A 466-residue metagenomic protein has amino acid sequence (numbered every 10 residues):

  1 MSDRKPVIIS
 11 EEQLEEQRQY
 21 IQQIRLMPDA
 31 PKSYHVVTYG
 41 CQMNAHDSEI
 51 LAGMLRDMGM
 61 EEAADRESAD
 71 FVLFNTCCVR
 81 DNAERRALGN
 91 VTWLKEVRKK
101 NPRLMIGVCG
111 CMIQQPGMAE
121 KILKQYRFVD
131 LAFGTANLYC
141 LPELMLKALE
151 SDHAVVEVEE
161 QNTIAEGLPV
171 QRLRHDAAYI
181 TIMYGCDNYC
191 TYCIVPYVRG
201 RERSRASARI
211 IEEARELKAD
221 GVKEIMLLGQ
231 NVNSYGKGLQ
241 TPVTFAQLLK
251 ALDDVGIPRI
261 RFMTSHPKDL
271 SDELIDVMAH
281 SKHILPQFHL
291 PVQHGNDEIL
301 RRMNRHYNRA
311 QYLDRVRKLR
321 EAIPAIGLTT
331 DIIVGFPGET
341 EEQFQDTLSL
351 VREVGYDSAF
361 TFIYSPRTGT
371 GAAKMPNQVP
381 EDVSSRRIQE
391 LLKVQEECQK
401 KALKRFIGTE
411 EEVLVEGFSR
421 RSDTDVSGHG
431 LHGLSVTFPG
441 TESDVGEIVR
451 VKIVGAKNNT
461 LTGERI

Functional and structural regions predicted by a protein language model:
M1-Y235, E273, F288, A310-E321 (+3 more regions): Proteins enriched for Cys/Gly/acidic motifs involved in redox and nucleic-acid/cofactor modification
S2-D3, K374-I466: Terminal RNA-binding accessory module
V37, C109, V195, L228-Q230 (+8 more regions): Generic beta-strand/beta-sheet core signal
C78-V79, R199-G200, L239-P242, R301-Y307 (+1 more regions): Short glycine-enriched, charge-decorated loop/helix-capping segments at active-site entrances that position
I106-V108, G117, A219-E341, R352: Conserved SAM/AdoMet-binding glycine-rich loop
L173-D176, C186-N188, I284, H294 (+5 more regions): Short flexible coil/turn linkers enriched for glycine and charged/polar residues that connect secondary-structure
C190, I210, L227, F262 (+7 more regions): Conserved, mostly hydrophobic/aromatic
T361-N377: Aromatic/acidic polysaccharide-binding cleft in carbohydrate-active enzymes
